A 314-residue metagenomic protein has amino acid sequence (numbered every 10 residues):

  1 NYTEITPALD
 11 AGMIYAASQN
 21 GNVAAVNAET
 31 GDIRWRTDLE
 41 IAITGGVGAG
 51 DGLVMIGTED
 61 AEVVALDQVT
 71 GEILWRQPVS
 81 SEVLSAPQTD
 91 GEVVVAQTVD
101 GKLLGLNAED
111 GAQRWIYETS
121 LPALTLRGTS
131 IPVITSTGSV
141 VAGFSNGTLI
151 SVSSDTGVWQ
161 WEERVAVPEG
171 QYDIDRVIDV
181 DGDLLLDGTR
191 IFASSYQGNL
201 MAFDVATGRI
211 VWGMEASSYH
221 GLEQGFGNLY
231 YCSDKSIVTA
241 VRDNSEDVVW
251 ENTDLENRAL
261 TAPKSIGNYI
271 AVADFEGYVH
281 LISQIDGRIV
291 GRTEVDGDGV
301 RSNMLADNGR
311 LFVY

Functional and structural regions predicted by a protein language model:
N1-A8, W35-G50, I73-D90, Q113-T137 (+4 more regions): Extracytoplasmic beta-rich repeat domains
N1-G21: Beta-strand-rich domains and repeat architectures in extracellular enzymes and scaffolds, especially beta-propellers
S18, T58, T98-V99, F144-S145 (+3 more regions): Structural signature of WD-repeat beta-propellers
A24, V64, L104, I150 (+3 more regions): WD40 beta-propeller blade core
N27-T30, D67-T70, N107-G111, S153-G157 (+3 more regions): Short loop/turn segments that connect beta-strands within beta-propeller blades
N228-D243, D247-L281: Loop/turn-rich, solvent-exposed surfaces of beta-rich toroidal or solenoidal domains
D274-Y314: C-terminal closing repeat unit and adjoining cap/tail of repeat-based domains
